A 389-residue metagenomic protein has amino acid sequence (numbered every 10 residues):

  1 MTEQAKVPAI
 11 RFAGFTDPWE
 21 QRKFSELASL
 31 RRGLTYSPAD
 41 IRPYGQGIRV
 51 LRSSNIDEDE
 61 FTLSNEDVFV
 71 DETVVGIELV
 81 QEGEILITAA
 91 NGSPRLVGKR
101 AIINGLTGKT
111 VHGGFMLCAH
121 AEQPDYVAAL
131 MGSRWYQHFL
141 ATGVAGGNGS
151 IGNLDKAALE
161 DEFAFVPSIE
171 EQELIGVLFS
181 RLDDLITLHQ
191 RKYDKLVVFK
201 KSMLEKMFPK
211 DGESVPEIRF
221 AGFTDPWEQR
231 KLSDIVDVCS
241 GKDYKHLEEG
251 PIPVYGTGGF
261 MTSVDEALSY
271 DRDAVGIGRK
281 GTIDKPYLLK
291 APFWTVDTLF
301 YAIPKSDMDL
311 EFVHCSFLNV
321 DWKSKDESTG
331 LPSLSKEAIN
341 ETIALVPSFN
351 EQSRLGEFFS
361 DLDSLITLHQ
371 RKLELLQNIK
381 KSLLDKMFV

Functional and structural regions predicted by a protein language model:
M1-E20, D161-E162, P167-E228, E351-V389: Amphipathic alpha-helical segments with low aromatic content
Q4-P8, G108-G114, G146-E170, W294-T298 (+1 more regions): A short glycine-rich beta-alpha junction/loop motif
R11-L34, R219-K242, H246-Y255: Non-catalytic DNA-recognition/assembly elements of restriction-modification systems
S37-Y44, G143-A145, K245-I252, T329-L331: Short coil/turn segments at secondary-structure boundaries
D40-D59: Short beta-strand/loop turn elements enriched in aromatics
R52-S53, S64-R134, G256-L318, E327-L331 (+1 more regions): A short beta-sheet element
W322: Catalytic core of tubulin tyrosine ligase-like
